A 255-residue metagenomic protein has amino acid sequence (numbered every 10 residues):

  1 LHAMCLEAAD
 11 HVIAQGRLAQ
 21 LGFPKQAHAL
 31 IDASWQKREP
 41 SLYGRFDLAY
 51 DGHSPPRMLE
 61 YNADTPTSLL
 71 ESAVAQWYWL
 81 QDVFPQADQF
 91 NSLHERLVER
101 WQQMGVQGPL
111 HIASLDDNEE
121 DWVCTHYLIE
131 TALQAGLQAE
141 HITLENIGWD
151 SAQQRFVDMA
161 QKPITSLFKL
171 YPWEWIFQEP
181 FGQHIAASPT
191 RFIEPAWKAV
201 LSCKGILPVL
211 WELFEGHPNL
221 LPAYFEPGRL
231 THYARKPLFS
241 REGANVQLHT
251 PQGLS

Functional and structural regions predicted by a protein language model:
L1-L30: Low-complexity, highly charged intrinsically disordered N-terminal segments that act as targeting/localization
A3-M4, Y43, V123: Generic alpha-helix structural propensity
A9-I13, P66-E71: Short, solvent-exposed beta-strand-terminating loops
A14-L18, S41, N219: Short secondary-structure capping/junction motifs at helix and strand boundaries
L21-A29, Q36-R38, I147-G148, A186-A187: A short linear-motif detector with a strong N-terminal bias
A29, E39-P40, L137-I142: Short coil-to-helix leader/linker segments, especially the first N-terminal amphipathic alpha-helix with its helix
A33-T65: Conserved metal-phosphate-binding beta-hairpin within the catalytic cores of diverse ATP-dependent phosphoryl-transfer
A49-H53, S68-E71, Q76-S255: Domain-scale recognition of functional cores that engage charged ligands
